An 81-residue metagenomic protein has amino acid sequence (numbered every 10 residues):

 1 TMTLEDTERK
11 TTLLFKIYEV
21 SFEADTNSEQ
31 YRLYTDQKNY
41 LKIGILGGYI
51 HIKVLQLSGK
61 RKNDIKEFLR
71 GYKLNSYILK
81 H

Functional and structural regions predicted by a protein language model:
T1-H81: Internal anion-binding site segments
